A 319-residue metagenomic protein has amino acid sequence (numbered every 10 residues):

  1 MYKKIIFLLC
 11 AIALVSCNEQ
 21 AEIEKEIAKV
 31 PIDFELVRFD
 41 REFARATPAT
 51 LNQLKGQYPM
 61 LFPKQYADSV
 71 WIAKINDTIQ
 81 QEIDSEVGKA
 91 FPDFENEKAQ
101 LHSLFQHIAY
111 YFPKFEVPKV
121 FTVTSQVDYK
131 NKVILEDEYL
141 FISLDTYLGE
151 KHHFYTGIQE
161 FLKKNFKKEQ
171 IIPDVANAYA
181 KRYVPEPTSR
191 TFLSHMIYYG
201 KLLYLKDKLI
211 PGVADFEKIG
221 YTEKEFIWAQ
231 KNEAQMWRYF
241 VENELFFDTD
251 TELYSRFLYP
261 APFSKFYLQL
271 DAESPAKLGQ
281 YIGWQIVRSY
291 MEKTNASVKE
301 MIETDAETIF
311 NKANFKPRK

Functional and structural regions predicted by a protein language model:
Y2-L8: Sec-dependent signal peptide recognition, specifically the positively charged N-region followed immediately by
A13-S16: C-terminal motif of bacterial Sec signal peptides marking the signal peptidase cleavage site
N18-D84: N-terminal mature-domain "stem" immediately C-terminal to a signal peptide or N-terminal signal-anchor/transmembrane
L36, H102-F105, L202, K206 (+2 more regions): Extracytoplasmic/secreted envelope proteins and their assembly/folding machinery, especially bacterial periplasmic
P63, A109-P113, K206-A214, V241-L245 (+1 more regions): Sec-exported extracytoplasmic/periplasmic mature domains
T78-A229, K299, E303-A306: Acidic/His-rich structured neighborhood in mature extracellular/periplasmic domains
G220-E244: Small-residue-rich helix-loop
D250-K319: C-terminal soluble interaction/assembly domains
